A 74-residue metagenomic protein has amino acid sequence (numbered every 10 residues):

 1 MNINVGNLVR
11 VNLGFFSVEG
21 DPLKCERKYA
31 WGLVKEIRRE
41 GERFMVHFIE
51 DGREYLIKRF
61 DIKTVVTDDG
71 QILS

Functional and structural regions predicted by a protein language model:
M1, K35-I37, K63-V65: Short, exposed beta-strand/loop patches in secreted or surface proteins that constitute
M1-K24: Short coil-to-beta transition motif at edge beta-strands of beta-rich domains
S17, E40, E54: Surface-exposed, flexible loop/turn segments at secondary-structure boundaries
G20-I37: Short beta-strand-centered aromatic/proline hotspots
I37-R43: Short, conserved beta-turn/loop elements at beta-strand boundaries and strand-helix junctions
M45-S74: Intrinsically disordered, low-complexity, charged/polar segments
